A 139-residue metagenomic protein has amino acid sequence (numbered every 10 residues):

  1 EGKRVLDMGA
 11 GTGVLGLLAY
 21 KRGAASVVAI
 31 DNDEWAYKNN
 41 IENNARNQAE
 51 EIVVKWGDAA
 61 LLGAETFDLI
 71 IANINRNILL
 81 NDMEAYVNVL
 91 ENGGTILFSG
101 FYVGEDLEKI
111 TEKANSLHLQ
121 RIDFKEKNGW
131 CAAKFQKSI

Functional and structural regions predicted by a protein language model:
E1-A59, G63: Conserved SAM/SAH cofactor-binding pocket of Class I
I70-I71: Hydrophobic beta-strand segment of the Class I
L80-N92: A short glycine-rich, Lys/Arg-flanked "PGG" loop and its adjoining helix->strand segment in the class I
G93-F101: Conserved beta-strand signature within the Rossmann-like core of class I S-adenosyl-L-methionine
V103-N115: Conserved class I S-adenosyl-L-methionine
Q120-I139: Core SAM-dependent methyltransferase catalytic element
